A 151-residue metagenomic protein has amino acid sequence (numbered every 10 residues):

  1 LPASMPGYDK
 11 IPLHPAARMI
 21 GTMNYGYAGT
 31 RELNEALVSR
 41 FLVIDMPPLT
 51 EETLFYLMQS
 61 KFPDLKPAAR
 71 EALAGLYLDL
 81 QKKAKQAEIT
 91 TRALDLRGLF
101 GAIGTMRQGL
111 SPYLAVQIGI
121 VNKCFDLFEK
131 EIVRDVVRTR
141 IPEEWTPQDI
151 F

Functional and structural regions predicted by a protein language model:
L1-F151: C-terminal regulatory/interaction module of P-loop NTP-utilizing enzymes
